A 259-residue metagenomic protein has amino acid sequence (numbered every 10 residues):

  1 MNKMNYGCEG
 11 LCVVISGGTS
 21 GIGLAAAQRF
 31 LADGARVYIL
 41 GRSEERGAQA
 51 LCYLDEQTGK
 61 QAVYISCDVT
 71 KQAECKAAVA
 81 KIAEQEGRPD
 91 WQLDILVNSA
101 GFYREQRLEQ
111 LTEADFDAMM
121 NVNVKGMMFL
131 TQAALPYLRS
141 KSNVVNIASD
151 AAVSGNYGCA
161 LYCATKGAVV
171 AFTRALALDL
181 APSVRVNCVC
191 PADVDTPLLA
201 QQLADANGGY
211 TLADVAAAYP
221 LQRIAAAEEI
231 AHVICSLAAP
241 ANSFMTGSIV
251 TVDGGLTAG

Functional and structural regions predicted by a protein language model:
C12, T19-S20, S43: Conserved glycine-rich cofactor-binding loop
R107-L108, T112-D117, V215: Substrate-binding pocket helix/loop in short-chain dehydrogenase/reductase
E109, S154-A160, Q222, P240: Active-site loop immediately N-terminal to the catalytic Tyr-X3-Lys motif of short-chain dehydrogenase/reductase
M128, Y137, R223-V252, T257: C-terminal substrate-recognition "lid" of short-chain dehydrogenase/reductases
T131, T165, T173: Active-site helix of classical SDR
P136, A177-P182, S243: Alpha-helical segment proximal to the catalytic Tyr-Lys
S149: Residue(s) in the substrate-gating loop at a strand-loop-helix junction that position the organic substrate next
